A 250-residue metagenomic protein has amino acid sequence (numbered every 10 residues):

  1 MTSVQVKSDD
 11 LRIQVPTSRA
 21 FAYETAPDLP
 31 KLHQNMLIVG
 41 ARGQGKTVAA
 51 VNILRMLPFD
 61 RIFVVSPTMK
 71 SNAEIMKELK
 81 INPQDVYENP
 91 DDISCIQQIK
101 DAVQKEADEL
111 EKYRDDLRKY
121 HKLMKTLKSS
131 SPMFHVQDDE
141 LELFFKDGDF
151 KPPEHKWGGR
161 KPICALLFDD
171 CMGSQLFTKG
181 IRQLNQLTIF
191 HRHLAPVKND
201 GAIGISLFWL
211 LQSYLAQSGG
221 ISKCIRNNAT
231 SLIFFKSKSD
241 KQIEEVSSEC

Functional and structural regions predicted by a protein language model:
M1-P27, M69, L79-I81, D91: N-terminal pre-Walker A segment at the start of P-loop NTPase domains
I13, A20, L37, D85-Y87 (+1 more regions): Generic preference for hydrophobic/aromatic residues in regular secondary structure cores
A22-T25, H33-M56, P67-M69, R118-C250: Conserved P-loop NTPase motor cores
A41-S131: Conserved P-loop
